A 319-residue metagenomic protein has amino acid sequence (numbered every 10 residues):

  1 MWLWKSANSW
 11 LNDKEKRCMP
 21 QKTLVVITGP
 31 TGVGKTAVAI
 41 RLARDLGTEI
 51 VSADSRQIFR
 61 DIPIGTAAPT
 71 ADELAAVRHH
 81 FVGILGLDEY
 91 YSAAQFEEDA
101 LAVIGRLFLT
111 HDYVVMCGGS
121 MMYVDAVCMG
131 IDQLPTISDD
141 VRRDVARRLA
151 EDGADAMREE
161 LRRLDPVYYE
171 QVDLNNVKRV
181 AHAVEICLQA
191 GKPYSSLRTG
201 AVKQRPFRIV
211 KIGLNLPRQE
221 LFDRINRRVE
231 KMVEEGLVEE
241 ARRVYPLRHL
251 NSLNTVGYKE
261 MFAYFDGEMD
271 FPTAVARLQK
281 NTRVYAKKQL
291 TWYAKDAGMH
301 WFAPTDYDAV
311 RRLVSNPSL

Functional and structural regions predicted by a protein language model:
W2-W4, N8-L319: Phosphate/pyrophosphate-binding catalytic cores of soluble transferases and nucleic-acid-acting enzymes
